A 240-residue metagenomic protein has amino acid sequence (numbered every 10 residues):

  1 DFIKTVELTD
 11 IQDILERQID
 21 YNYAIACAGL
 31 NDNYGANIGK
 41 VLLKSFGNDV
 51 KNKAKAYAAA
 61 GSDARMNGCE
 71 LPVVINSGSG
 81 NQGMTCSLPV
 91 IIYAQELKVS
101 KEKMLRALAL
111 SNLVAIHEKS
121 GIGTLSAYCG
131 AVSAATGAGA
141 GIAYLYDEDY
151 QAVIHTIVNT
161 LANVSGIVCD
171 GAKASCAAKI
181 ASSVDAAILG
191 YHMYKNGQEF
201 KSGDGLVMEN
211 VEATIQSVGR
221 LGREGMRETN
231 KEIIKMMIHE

Functional and structural regions predicted by a protein language model:
D1-G47, I142, Y146-E240: Functionally critical mobile loop/hinge segments
D49-G68, S100-E118, V158-G166: Acidic-glycine-rich active-site phosphate/pyrophosphate-binding loop
C69-L88, C129-S133: Conserved phosphate/anionic-ligand binding catalytic regions in large, soluble enzymes, centered on
L71-S77, I116-G123: Transmembrane alpha-helix interface/packing and boundary motifs in multi-pass membrane proteins, characterized by
S77, N81, E102, L125-G130 (+2 more regions): Alpha-helix capping and helix-loop boundary segments enriched in small/acidic/polar residues
G83-V99, G139-D147: Alpha-helical support elements that line or immediately flank enzyme active sites and cofactor-binding pockets
A94, K98-G121, E148-Q151, S175 (+1 more regions): Active-site gating/interface segments in enzymes
T124-C129, S133-I154: C-terminal structural cap/anchor segments
